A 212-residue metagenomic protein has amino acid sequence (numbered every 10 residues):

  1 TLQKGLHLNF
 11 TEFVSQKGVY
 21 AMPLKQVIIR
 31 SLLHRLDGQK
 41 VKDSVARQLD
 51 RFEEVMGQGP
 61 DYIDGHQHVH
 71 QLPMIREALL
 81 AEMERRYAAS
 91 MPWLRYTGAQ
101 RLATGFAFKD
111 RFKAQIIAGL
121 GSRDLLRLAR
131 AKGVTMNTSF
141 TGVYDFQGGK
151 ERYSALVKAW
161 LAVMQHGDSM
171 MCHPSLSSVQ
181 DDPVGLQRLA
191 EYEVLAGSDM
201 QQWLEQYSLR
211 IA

Functional and structural regions predicted by a protein language model:
L2-Y62, P73-A212: Terminal accessory/targeting
H66-Q71: Gly/Ser/Thr-rich loops at beta-strand to alpha-helix junctions that form or flank small-molecule/cofactor-binding
